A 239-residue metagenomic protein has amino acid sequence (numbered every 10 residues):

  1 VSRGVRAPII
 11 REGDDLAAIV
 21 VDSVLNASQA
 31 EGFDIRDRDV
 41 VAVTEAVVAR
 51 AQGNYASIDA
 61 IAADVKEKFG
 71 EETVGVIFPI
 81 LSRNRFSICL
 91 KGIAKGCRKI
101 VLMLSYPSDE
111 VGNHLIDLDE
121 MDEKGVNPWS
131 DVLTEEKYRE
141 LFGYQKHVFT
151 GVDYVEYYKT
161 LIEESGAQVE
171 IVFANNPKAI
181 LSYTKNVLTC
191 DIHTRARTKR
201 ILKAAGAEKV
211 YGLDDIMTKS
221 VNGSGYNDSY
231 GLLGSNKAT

Functional and structural regions predicted by a protein language model:
V1-D37, A46-T239: Conserved mixed alpha/beta catalytic, RNA-binding, or beta-rich assembly cores of soluble enzyme, regulatory
